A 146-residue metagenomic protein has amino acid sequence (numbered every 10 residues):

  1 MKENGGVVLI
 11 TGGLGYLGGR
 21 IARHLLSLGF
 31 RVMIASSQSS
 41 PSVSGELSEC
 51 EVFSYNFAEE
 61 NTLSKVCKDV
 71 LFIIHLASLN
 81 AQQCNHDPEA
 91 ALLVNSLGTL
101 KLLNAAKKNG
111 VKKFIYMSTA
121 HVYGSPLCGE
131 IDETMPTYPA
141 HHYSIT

Functional and structural regions predicted by a protein language model:
G6-L28: N-terminal Rossmann NAD(P)H-binding glycine-rich loop of SDR-like oxidoreductase domains
T11, A35, I73-L79, F114-T119 (+1 more regions): SDR active-site strand-loop-helix element
A35-S39, F57: N-terminal Rossmann-fold cofactor-binding loop
G45, Q83-A90, S125-G129: Conserved catalytic-core motifs of eukaryotic protein kinase domains, centered on the activation segment
L47-E59: Rossmann-fold cofactor-recognition segment
F57-V94: NAD(P)H-binding glycine-rich loop region in Rossmannoid oxidoreductase-like domains and their noncatalytic homologs
F72, A90-K101, T137, H141 (+1 more regions): Glycine-rich NAD(P)-binding loop of the Rossmann-fold in SDR/ketoreductase-type enzymes
L100-H141: Conserved Rossmann-fold NAD(P)-dependent oxidoreductase catalytic core, especially the SDR/UDP-sugar
